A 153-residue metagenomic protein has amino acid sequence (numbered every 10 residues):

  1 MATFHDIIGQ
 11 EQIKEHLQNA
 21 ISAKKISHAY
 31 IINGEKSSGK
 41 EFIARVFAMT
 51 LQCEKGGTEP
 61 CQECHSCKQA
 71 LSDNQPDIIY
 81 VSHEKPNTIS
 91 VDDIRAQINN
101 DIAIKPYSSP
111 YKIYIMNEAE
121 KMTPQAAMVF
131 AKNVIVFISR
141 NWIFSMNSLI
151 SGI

Functional and structural regions predicted by a protein language model:
A2-V129: Clamp-loader machinery-focused feature within the broader ASCE/P-loop NTPase space
G39, G152-I153: Short phosphate-engaging motifs
E118-M122, V134, S148-L149: Conserved Walker B
M128-I143: Conserved catalytic/switch belt of AAA+ P-loop NTPases
S139, S148-S151: Low-acidity, Ser/Thr- and Arg-rich intrinsically disordered low-complexity segments
